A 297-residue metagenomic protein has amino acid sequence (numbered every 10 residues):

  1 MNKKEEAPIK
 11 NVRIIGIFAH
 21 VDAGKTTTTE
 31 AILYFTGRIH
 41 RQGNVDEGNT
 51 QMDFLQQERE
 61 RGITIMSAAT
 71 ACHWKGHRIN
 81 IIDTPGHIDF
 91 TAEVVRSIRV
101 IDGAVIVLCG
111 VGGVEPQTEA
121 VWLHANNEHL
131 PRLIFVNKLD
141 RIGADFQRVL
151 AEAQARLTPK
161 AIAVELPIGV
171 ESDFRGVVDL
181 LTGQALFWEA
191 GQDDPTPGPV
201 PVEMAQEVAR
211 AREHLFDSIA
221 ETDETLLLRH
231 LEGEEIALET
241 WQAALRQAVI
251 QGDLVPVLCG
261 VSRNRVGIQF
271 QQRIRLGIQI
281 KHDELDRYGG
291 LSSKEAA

Functional and structural regions predicted by a protein language model:
M1-A23, Q42, V111-Q279, R287-A297: P-loop NTPase catalytic nucleotide-binding module
N2-L108, G112-V114, A163, Q206: P-loop NTPase switch module centered on the Walker A-proximal segment
